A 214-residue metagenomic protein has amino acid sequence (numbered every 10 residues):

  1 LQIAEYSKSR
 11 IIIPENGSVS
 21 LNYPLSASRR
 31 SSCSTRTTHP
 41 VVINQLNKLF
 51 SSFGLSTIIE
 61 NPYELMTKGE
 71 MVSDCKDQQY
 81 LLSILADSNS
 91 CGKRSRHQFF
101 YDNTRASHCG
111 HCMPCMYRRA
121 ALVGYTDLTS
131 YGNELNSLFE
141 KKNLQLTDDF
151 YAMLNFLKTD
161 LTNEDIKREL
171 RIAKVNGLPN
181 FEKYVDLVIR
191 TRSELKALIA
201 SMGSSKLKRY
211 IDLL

Functional and structural regions predicted by a protein language model:
L1-L214: Nucleotide-activated chemistry modules centered on ATP-dependent adenylation/adenylyltransferase
